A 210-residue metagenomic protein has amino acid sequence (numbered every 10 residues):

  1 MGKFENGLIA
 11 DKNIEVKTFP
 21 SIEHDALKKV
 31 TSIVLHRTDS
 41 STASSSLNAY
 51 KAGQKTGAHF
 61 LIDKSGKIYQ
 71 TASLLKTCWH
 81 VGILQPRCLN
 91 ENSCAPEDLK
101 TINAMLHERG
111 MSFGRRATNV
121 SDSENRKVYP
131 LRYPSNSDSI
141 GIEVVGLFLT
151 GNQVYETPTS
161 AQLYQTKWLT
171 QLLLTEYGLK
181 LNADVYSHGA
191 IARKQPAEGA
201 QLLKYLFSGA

Functional and structural regions predicted by a protein language model:
M1-S135: N-terminal catalytic cores of peptidoglycan-degrading enzymes
G2-I9, R116-N119, E124-G141, V145-A210: Basic/polar, cationic surfaces and motifs that engage anionic cell-wall and phosphate/carboxylate ligands
